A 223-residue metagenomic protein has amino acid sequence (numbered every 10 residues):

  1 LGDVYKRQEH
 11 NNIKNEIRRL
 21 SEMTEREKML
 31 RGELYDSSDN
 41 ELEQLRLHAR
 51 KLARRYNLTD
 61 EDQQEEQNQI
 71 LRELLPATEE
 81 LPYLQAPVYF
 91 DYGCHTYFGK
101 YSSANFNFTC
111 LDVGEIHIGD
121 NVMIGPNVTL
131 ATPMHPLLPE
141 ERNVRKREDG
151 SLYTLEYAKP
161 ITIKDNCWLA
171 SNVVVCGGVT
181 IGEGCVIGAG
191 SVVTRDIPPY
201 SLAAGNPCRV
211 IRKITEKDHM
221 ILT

Functional and structural regions predicted by a protein language model:
L1-Y5: Short, small-residue-biased leader/transition segments that mark boundaries at the very start of proteins
E9-E80, L137, P207-T223: Terminal amphipathic alpha-helical/low-complexity segments used for targeting or macromolecular assembly
R26-E27, L74, Y153, K159-P160 (+1 more regions): Short secondary-structure boundary/capping segments
L34, Y101, N121, N166-W168 (+3 more regions): Residue-level marker of beta-strand positions
P76-E79, M123, P198: Short conserved AdoMet
P82-L84: Extracellular beta-strand-rich, repetitive "passenger/adhesive" scaffolds that bind or process carbohydrates
V88-F98, S103-V179, N206-P207, R212-T223: Flexible, glycine/small-residue-enriched loop-and-beta-strand segment within the central core of proteins
V174-A204, C208: C-terminal/domain-terminus segments
